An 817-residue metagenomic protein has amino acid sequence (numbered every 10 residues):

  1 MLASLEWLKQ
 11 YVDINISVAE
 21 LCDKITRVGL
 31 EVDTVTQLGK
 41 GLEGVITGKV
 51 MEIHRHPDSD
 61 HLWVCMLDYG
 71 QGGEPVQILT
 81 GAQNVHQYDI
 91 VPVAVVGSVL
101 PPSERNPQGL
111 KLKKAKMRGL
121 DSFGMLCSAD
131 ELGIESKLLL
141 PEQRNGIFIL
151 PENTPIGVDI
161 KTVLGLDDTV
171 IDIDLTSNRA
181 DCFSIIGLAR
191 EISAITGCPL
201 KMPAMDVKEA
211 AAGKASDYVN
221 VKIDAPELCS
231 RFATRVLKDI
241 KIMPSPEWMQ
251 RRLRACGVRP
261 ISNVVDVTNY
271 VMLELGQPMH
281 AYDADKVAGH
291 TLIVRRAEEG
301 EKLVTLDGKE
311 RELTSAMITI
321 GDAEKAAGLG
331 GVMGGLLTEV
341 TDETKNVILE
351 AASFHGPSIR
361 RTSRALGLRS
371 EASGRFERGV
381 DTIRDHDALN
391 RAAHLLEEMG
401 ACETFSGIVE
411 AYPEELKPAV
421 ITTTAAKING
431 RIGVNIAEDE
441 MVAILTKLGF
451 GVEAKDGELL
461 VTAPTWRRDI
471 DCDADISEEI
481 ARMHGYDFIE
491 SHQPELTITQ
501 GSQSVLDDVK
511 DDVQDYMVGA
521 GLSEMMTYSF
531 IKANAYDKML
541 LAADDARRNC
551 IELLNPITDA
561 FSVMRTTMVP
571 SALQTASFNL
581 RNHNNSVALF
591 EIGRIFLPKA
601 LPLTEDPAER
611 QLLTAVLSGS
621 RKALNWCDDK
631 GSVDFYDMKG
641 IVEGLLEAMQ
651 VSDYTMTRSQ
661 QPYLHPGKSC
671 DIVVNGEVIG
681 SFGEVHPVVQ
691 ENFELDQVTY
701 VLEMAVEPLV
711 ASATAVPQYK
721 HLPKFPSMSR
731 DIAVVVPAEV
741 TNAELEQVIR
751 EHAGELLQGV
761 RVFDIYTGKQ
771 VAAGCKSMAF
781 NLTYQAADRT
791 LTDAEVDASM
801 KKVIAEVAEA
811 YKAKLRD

Functional and structural regions predicted by a protein language model:
M1-G213, I348, G367, E371 (+3 more regions): Phosphate-backbone binding interfaces of nucleic-acid-interacting proteins
L2, A443, K447-F450, K599-E609 (+2 more regions): A carboxyl-terminal module marker
L5, D23, W63, T196 (+1 more regions): Glycine/proline-enriched, intrinsically flexible loops and inter-domain linkers
K40-E43, V207-A211, I498-G501, T527-A546 (+3 more regions): Beta-rich nucleic-acid/ligand-interaction surfaces
T47-L79, I156, Q250-R251, S262 (+1 more regions): Conserved mixed alpha/beta core segments that line enzyme active sites in large multi-domain catalysts
R118-G133, K137-F148, K161-G165, T169 (+4 more regions): Mobile "lid/hinge" segments at catalytic clefts and subdomain interfaces of large enzymes
I192-D224, G400-I428, V434-N435, I476: Terminal amphipathic helices with adjacent charged low-complexity linkers/tails
I421-V587, R730, T783-Q785, L791 (+2 more regions): Extended, well-folded interaction surfaces typified by the phenylalanyl-tRNA synthetase beta subunit core
